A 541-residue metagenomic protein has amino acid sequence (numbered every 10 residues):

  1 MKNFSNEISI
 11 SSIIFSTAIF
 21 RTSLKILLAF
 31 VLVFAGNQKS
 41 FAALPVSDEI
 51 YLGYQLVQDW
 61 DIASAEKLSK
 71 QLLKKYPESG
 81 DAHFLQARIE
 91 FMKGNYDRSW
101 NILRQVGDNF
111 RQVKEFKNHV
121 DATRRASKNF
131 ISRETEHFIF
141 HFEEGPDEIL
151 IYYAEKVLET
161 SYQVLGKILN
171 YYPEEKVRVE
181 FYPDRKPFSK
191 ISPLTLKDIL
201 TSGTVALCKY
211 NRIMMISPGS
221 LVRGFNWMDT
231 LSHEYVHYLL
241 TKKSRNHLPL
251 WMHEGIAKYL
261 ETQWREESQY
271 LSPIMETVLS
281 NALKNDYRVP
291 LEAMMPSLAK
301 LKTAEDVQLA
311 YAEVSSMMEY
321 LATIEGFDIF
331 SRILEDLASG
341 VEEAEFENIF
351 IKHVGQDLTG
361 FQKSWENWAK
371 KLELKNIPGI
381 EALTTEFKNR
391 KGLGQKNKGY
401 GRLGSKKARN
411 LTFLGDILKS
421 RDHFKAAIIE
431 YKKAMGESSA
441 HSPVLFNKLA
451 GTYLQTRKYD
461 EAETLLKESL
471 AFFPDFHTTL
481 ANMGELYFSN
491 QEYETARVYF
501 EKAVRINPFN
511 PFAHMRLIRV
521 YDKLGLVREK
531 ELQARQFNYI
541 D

Functional and structural regions predicted by a protein language model:
M1-F20: N-terminal secretory signal peptides that target proteins for export/translocation
S23-A35: Bacterial N-terminal signal peptides
N37-A42: Sec/Tat signal peptide C-region and signal peptidase I cleavage site
A43, A63, M92, D97 (+3 more regions): Amphipathic alpha-helical substructures
A43-E49, Y54-Q71, R98-Q105, E305 (+3 more regions): Beta/coil-rich, acidic/histidine-enriched accessory regions frequently appended to metallopeptidases
Q58-R98, E175-V177: N-terminal, post-signal-peptide region of Sec/Tat-exported proteins
R88-K93, G107-F130, K448, T452 (+1 more regions): TPR/TPR-like alpha-solenoid helical repeat scaffolds
S127-L250, I256, L260-E267, L279-E292 (+4 more regions): Juxtacatalytic substrate-recognition/specificity segment
